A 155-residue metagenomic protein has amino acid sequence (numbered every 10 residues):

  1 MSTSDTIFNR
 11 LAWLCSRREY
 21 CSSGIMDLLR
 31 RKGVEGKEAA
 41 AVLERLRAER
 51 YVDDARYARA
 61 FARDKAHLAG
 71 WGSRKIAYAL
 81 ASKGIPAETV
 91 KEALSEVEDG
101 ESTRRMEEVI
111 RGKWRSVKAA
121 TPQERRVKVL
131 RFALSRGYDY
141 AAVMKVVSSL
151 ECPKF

Functional and structural regions predicted by a protein language model:
M1-F155: An alpha-helical, amphipathic repeat domain used for nucleic-acid recognition, typified by the mTERF helical solenoid
